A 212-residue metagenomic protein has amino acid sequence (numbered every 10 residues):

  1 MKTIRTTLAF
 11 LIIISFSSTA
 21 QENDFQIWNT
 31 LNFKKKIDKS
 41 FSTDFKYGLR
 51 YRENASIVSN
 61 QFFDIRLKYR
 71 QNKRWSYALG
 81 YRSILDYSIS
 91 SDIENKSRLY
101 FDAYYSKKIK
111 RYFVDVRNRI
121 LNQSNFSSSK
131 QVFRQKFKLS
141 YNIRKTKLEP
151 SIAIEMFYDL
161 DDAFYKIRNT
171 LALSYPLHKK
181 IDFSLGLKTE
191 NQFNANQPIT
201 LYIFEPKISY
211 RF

Functional and structural regions predicted by a protein language model:
M1-I27, F212: Bacterial Sec-dependent N-terminal signal peptides
Q21-G80, Y87: Start-of-domain marker
F25-I27, S59-Q61, N95-L99, S129-F133 (+2 more regions): Residues that define the transmembrane beta-barrel architecture of outer-membrane proteins
L31, I65, F101-A103, Q135-F137 (+2 more regions): Membrane-embedded beta-strands of outer-membrane beta-barrel proteins, especially the hydrophobic/small aromatic
K39-F45, R74-L79, K110-V114, K145-P150 (+1 more regions): Repeated loop/turn-to-beta-strand initiation elements of outer-membrane beta-barrel proteins
Y47-E53, Y81-Y87, K107-I109, I120-S124 (+3 more regions): Transmembrane beta-strands of outer-membrane beta-barrel pores
K68, A103, Y175, T200-F212: Outer-membrane beta-barrel "beta-signal"
Y105-S106, D115-E155: Detector for outer-membrane/organellar transmembrane beta-barrel domains, recognizing the amphipathic beta-strand
